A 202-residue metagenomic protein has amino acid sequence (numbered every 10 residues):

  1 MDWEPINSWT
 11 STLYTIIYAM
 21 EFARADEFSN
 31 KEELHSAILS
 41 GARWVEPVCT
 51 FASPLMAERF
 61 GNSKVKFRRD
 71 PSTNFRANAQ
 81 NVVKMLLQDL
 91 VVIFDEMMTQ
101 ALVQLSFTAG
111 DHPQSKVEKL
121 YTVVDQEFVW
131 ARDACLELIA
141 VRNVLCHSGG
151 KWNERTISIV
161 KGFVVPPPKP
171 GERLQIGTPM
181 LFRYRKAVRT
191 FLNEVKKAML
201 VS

Functional and structural regions predicted by a protein language model:
M1-Q88, E96, V129-V141, I157-S202: Extended intrinsically disordered or low-complexity regions, especially N/C-terminal cytosolic tails and loops, rather
F94-A109, C146-G149, N153-T156, L192-S202: Long, hydrophobic, amphipathic alpha-helical segments used as structural scaffolds
M98-A140, H147-S148: Short non-catalytic regulatory patches outside canonical folded cores
S106-V123, E154-E172: Short, charged amphipathic alpha-helical segments flanked by flexible coils
